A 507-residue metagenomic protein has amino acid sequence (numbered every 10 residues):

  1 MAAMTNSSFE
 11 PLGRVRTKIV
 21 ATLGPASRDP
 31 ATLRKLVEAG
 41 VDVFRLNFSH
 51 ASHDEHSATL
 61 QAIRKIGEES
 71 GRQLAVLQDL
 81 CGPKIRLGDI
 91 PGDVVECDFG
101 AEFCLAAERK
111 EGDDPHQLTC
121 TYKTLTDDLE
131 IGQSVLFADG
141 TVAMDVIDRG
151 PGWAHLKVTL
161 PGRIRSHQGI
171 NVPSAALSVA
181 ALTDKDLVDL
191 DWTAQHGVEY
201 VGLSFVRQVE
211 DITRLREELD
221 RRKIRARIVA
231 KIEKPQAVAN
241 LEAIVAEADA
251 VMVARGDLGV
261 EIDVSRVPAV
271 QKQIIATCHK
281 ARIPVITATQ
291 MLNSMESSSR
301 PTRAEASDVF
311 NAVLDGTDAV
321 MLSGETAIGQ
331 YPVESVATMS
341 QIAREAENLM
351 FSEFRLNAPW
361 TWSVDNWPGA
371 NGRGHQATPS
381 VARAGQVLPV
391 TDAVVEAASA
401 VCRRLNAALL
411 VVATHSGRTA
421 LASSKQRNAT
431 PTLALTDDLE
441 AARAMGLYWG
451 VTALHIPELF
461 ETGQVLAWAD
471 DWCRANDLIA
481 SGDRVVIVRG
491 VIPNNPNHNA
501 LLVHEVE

Functional and structural regions predicted by a protein language model:
M1-E507: Non-catalytic helical/linker scaffolds that mediate oligomerization, partner binding, and domain coupling around large
